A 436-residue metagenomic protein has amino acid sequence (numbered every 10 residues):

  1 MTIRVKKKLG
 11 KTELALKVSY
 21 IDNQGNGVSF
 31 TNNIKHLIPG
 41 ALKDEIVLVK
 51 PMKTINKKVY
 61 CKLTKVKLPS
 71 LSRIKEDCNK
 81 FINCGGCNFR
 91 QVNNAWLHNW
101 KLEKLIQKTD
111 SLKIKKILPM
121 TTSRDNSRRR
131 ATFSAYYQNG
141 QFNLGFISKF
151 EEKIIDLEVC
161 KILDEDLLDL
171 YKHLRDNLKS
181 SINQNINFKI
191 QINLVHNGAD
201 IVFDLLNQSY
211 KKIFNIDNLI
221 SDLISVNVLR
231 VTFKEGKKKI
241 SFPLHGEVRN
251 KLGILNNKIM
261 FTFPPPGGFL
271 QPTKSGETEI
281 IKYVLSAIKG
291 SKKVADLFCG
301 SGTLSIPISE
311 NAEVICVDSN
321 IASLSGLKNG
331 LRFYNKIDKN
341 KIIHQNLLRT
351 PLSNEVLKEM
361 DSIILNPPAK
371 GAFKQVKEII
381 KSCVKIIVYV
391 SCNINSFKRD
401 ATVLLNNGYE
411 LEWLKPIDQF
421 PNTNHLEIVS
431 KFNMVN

Functional and structural regions predicted by a protein language model:
M1-K80, L112: Terminal RNA-binding accessory module
T2-N23, S180, Q208-N436: Rossmann-like S-adenosyl-L-methionine
G27-N32, G145-K149, L327: Short, acidic/hydrophobic/Gly-rich beta-strand patch recurrent on exposed beta strands that often constitutes part
L48-K50, T132, A295: Hydrophobic beta-strand signal
T64-E76, I82-N187: Extended interfacial segments that mediate partner engagement and assembly in macromolecular machines
I117-R124, K189-I192, G236-K239, K415-Q419: Short, solvent-exposed loop/turn elements at beta->coil junctions and helix N-caps that rim active or binding pockets
N185-V195, V231: A short glycine-rich, hydrophobically flanked beta-strand micro-motif that places a catalytic Asp/Glu for divalent metal
